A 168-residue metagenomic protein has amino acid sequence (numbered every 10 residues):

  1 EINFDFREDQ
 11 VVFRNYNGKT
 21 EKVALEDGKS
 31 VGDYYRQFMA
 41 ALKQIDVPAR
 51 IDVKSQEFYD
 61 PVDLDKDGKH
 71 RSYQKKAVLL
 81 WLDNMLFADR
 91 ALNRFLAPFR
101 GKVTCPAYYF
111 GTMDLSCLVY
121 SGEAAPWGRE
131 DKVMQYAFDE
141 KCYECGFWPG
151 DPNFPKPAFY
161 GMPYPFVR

Functional and structural regions predicted by a protein language model:
E1-P61: Long, hydrophobic/aromatic-enriched structural stretches that serve as scaffold segments
E1-V12, R50, P126, Q135-C142 (+2 more regions): Mature, well-folded catalytic/scaffold domains that follow N-terminal targeting or propeptide regions
N3, N15-N17, N84, N93 (+1 more regions): Detector for Asparagine
K43, N93, F166: Residue-level marker of positions within ordered structural domains that often coincide with functionally constrained
K66-D151, A158: Aromatic/basic-lined ligand-recognition segments that form π-stacking hydrophobic pockets flanked by Lys/Arg to engage
